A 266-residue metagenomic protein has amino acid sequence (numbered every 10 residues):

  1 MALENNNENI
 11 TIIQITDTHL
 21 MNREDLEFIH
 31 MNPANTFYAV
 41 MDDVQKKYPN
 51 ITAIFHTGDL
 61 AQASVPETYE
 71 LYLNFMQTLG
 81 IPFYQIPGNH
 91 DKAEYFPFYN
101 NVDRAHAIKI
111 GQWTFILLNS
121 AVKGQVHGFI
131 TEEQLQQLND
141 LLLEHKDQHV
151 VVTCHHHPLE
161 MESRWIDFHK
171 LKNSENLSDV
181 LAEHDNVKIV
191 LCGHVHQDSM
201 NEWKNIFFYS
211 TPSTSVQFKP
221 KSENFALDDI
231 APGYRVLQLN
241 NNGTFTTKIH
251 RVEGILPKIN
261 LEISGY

Functional and structural regions predicted by a protein language model:
M1-L71, E144, M161: N-terminal active-site segment of His-dependent metallophosphoesterases
L3-N6, Q238-Y266: A short C-terminal boundary segment appended to hydrolase-like catalytic domains
I13-T36, A61-Q62, K92-V102, G124-E132 (+1 more regions): Acidic/histidine-rich helix-loop elements that form or flank divalent-metal/phosphate-binding sites at the catalytic
Q14-T16, A53-D59, F83-N89, N119 (+3 more regions): Active-site neighborhood of phospho(di)ester-bond hydrolases with catalytic His/Asp-centered motifs
E24, H56-Q77, K92-R104, G128 (+2 more regions): Metal-dependent catalytic neighborhoods of phosphoester/phosphodiester hydrolases
L26, H145-K188: Active-site-proximal segments of metal-dependent phosphoesterases and phosphodiesterases across multiple
I110-V150, W165-N176, L227: Binuclear metal-dependent hydrolase catalytic cores centered on His/Asp/Glu-rich metal-binding motifs
D167-V236: Conserved beta-sheet core of the metallophosphoesterase superfamily
